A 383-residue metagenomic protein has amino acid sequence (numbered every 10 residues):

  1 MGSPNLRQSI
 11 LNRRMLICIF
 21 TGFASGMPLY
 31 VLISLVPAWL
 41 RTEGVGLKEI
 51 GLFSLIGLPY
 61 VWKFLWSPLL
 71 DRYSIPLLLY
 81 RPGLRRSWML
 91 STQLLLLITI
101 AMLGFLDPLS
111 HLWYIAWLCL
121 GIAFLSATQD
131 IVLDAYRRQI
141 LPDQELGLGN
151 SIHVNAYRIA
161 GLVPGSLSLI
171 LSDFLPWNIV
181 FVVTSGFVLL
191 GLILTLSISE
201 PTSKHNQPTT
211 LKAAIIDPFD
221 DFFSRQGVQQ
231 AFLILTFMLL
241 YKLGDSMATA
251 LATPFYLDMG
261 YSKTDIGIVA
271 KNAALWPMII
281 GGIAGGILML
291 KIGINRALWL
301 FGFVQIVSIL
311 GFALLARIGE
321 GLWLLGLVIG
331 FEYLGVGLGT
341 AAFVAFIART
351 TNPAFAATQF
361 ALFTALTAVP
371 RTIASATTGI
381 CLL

Functional and structural regions predicted by a protein language model:
G2-L11, E200-I234: Juxtamembrane intracellular "pre-TM" segments in multi-pass secondary transporters
G2-Y60, F232-F237, Y241-F255, M259 (+1 more regions): Helix-loop boundary and gating motifs at the non-cytosolic
L47-K48, D143-I152, K263-T264, P353-F363: Loop-to-transmembrane helix entry/capping segments in MFS-fold secondary transporters and related SLC/MFSD carriers
Y60-K63, G147-S172, T364-S375: Glycine-rich segments within core transmembrane alpha-helices of 12-TM secondary carriers
K63-P82, I280-A297, L382-L383: Helix-to-loop junctions at the C-terminal end of transmembrane segments in multipass secondary transporters
S87-L109, F303-E320: C-terminal ends and interior cores of transmembrane alpha-helices in multi-pass membrane transporters/permeases
S91-L97, I179-S197: Symmetry-related core transmembrane helices of the 12-TM Major Facilitator Superfamily/SLC fold
R296-F343: C-terminal transmembrane helical hairpin of 12-TM major facilitator-type secondary transporters
